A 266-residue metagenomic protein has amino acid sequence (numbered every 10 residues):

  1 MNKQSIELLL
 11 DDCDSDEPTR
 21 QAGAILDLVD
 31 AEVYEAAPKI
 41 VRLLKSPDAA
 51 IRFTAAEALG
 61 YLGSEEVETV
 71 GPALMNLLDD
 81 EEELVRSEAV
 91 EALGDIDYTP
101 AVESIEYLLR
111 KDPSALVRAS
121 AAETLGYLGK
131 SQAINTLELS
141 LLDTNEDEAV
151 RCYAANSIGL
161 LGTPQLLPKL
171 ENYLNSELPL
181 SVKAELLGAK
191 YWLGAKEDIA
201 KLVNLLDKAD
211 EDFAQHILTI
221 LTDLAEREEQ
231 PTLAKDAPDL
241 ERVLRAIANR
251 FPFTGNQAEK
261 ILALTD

Functional and structural regions predicted by a protein language model:
M1-D12, A31-K45, S64-D79, Y98-K111 (+4 more regions): Amphipathic alpha-helical scaffolding segments comprising HEAT/armadillo-like alpha-solenoid repeats
M1-F53, G60-Y61, A225, A246-D266: N-terminal alpha-helical scaffold/docking segments in eukaryotic complex subunits
D16-E17, P47-D48, E81-E82, P113-S114 (+4 more regions): Short inter-helical turns and helix N-cap capping residues of alpha-solenoid HEAT/ARM repeat scaffolds
E32, L59-E66, L93, D97 (+9 more regions): Alpha-solenoid repeat junctions
L59, L77, A92-L93, L108 (+5 more regions): TPR/Sel1-like alpha-solenoid repeat signature
P179-Y191, K196-D266: Long, ordered, amphipathic alpha-helical scaffolds
